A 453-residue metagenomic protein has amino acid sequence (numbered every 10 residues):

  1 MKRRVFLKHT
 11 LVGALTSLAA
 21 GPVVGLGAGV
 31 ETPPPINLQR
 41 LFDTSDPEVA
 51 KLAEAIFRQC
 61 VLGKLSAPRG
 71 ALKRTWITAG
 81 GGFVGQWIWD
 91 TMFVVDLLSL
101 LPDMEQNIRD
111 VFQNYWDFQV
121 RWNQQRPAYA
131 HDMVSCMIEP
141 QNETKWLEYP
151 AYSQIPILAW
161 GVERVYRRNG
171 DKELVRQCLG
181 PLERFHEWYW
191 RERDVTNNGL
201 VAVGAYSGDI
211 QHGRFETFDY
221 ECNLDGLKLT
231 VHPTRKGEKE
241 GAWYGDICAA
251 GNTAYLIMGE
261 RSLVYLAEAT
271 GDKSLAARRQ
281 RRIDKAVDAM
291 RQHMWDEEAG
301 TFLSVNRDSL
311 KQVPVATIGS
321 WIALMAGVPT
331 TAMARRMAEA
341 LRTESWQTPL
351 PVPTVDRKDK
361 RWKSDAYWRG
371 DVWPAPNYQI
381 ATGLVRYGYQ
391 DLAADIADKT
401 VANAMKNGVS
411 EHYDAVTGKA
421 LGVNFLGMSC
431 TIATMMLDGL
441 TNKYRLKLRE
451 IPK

Functional and structural regions predicted by a protein language model:
M1, P22-T44: C-terminal segment of N-terminal export signals and the immediately downstream linker at the start of the mature
V5-A28: N-terminal export signals
I36-Q86, D110-E148, N198-C248, D288-V372 (+1 more regions): Extended glycan-interaction surfaces of carbohydrate-active proteins
S45-I56, D103-D117, D171-W190, T270-R291 (+3 more regions): Extended, well-ordered alpha-helical scaffold segments
I88-W122, G319-P329, N377-Q390: Alpha-helical support elements that line or immediately flank enzyme active sites and cofactor-binding pockets
A159, Y166, I257, L263-V264 (+5 more regions): Heptad-repeat amphipathic alpha-helical coiled-coil interaction surface used for oligomerization/assembly
